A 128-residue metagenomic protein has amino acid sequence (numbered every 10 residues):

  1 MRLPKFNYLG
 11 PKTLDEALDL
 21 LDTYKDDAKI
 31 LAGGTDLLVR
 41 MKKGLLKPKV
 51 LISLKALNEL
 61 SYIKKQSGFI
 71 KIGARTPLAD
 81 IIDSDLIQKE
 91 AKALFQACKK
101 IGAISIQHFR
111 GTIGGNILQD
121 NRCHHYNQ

Functional and structural regions predicted by a protein language model:
M1-Q128: C-terminal structural segment of proteins
